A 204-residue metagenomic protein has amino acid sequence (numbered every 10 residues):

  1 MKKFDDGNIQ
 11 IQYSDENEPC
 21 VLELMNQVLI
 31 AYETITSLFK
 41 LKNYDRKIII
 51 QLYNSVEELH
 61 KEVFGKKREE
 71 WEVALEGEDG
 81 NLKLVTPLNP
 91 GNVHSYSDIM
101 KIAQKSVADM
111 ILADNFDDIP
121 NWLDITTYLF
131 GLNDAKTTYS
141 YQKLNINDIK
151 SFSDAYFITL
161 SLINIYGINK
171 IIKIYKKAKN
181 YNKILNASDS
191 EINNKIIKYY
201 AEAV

Functional and structural regions predicted by a protein language model:
K3-F116: Juxtacatalytic substrate-recognition/specificity segment
C20, L24-A31, I99, A103 (+4 more regions): Stable alpha-helical elements in mature extracytoplasmic
L22-M25, T36, H60, D109 (+5 more regions): Generic detector of well-ordered alpha-helical segments enriched in charged/polar residues, highlighting helical
T36-K40, A108-D117, L132-K136, I163-G167 (+2 more regions): Sec-exported extracytoplasmic/periplasmic mature domains
E57-E62, D134-T138, N182-L185: Secretory-pathway/luminal and periplasmic proteins that interact with or process carbohydrate-rich
I111-F152, K195-Y199: Post-HExxH zinc-binding segment in Zn-dependent metallohydrolases
D148-V204: Pan-zinc metallopeptidase signature
